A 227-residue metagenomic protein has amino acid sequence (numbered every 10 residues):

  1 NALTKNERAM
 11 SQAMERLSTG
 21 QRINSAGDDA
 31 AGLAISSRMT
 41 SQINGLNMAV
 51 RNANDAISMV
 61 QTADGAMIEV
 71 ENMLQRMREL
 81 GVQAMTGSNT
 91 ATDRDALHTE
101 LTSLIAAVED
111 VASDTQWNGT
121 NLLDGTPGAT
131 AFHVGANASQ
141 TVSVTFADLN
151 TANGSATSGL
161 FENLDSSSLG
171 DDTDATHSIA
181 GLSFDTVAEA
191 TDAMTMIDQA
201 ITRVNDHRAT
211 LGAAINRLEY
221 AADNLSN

Functional and structural regions predicted by a protein language model:
N1-N227: Primary detection of the long, small/polar-rich alpha-helical "axial" segments characteristic of bacterial flagellar
